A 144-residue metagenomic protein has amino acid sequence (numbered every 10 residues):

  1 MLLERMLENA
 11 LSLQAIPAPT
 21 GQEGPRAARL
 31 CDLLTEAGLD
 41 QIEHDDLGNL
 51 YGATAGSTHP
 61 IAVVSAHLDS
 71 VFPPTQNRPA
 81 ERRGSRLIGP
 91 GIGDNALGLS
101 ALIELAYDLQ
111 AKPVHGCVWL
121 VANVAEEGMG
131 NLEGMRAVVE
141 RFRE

Functional and structural regions predicted by a protein language model:
M1-I16: N-terminal hydrophobic or amphipathic helices/low-complexity stretches enriched in small/hydrophobic/Pro/Gly
N9, A18-P60: A non-catalytic alpha/beta surface segment that caps or lines the substrate-entry region of metallo-dependent hydrolase
P17, L34, G52, V64-H67 (+2 more regions): Buried hydrophobic positions in well-ordered alpha/beta secondary-structure cores of metabolic enzymes
T20, D69, A125: Short, glycine/serine-rich, charged loops/turns that create anion-binding and catalytic segments at active sites
G24, R86, G91, N95-E144: Acidic/histidine-rich catalytic neighborhood of metal-dependent amide-processing enzymes
I42-D45, V64-A66, I88-G89, L120-A122: General beta-strand structural signal in soluble alpha/beta enzymes
A53-L97: Catalytic-core environment of secreted peptidases
